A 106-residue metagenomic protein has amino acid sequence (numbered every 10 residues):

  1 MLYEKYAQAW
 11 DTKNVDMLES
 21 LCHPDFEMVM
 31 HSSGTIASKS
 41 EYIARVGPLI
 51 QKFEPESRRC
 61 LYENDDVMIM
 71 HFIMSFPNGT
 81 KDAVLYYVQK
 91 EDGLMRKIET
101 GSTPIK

Functional and structural regions predicted by a protein language model:
E4-Q8: Amphipathic alpha-helical repeat scaffolds
W10-K13, G34: Conserved short acidic donor-positioning loop in nucleotide-sugar-dependent glycosyltransferases
T12-E27: Short, well-ordered alpha-helical segments enriched in acidic and aromatic residues
S20-L21, E41, R45: Generic alpha-helical secondary-structure signal
V29, I43-K106: A beta-strand edge to alpha-helix "cap/lid" segment located at domain peripheries
G34-T35, R58: Sparse recognition of residues in long alpha-helices and their boundaries
T35-E41: Short beta-edge strand/loop motif at the mouth of beta-sheet-based domains
